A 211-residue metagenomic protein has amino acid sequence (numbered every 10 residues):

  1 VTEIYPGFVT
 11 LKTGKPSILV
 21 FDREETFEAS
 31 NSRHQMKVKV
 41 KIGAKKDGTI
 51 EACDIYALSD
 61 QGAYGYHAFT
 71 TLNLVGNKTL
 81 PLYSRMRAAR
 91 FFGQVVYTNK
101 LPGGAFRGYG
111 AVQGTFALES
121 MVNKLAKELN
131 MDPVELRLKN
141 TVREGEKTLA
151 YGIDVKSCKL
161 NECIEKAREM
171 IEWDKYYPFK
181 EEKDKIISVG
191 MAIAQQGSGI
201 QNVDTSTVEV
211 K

Functional and structural regions predicted by a protein language model:
V1-T13, T70-T79, R107-E135, N140 (+5 more regions): Alpha-helical support elements that line or immediately flank enzyme active sites and cofactor-binding pockets
V1-T2, A63, A68, D184-A192: FAD-binding core of FAD-dependent oxidoreductases, characterized by glycine-rich FAD pyrophosphate-binding loops
L11-K15, K45-T49, I55, G62 (+4 more regions): Generic secondary-structure signature for well-ordered alpha-helical cores
P16-E24, E51-Y56, P133-V142, P178-A192: Beta-strand segments within the central parallel beta-sheet cores of soluble alpha/beta enzyme folds
S17-V40, A192-G199, V203: Structured beta-strand/loop patches that form or line metal/cofactor-binding pockets in enzymes
E25-A29, D60-G65, R143-T148, S198-Q201: Flexible loop/turn segments at secondary-structure boundaries
K37-S120, Q195-V203: Glycine-rich loop/linker segments at domain edges
T141-K211: Helix-loop-helix junctions that connect adjacent transmembrane helices in secondary transporters/permeases, recognized
